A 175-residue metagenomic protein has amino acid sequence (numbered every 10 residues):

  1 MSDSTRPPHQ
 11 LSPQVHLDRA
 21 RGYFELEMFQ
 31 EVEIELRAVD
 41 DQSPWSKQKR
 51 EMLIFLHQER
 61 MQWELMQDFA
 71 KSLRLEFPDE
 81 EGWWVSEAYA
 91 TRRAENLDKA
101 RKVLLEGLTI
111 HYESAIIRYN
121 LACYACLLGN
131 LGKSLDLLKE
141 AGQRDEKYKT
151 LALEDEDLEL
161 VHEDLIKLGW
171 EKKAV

Functional and structural regions predicted by a protein language model:
M1-T5, K147-V175: Terminal, low-structured helical/coil segments at or just beyond the last alpha-helical repeat
H9-W45, E51-Q62, S86: Alpha-helical segment of the N-proximal tetratricopeptide repeat
Q10, P44, F77-P78, Y112 (+1 more regions): Short coil turns that delineate tetratricopeptide repeat
E25-L26, E59, R93, L127 (+1 more regions): Register position in tetratricopeptide repeats
A38-V39, S72-L73, E106-G107, E140-G142: Canonical positions in the second alpha-helix
Q48-I116, Y124: Alpha-helical adaptor scaffolds
C126-T150: TPR/TPR-like (Sel1-like) alpha-helical repeat modules
